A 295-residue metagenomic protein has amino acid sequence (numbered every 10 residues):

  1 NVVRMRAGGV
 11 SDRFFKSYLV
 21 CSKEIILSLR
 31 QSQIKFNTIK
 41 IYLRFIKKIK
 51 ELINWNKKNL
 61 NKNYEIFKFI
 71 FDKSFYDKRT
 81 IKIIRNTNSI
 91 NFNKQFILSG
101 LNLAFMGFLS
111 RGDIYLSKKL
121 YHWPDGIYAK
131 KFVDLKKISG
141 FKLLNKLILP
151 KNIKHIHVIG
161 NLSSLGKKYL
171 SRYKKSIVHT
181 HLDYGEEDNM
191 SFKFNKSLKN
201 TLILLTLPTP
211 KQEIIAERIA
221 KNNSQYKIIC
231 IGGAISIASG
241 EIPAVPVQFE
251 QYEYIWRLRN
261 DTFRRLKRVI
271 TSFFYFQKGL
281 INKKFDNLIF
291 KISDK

Functional and structural regions predicted by a protein language model:
V3, A129-K131, K211, I228 (+1 more regions): Short gly/pro/ser/thr-enriched loop/turn and capping motifs at secondary-structure boundaries
M5, F14-F36: Catalytic core of nucleotide-sugar-dependent glycosyltransferases
S32-N56, Y64, K131, V247-D294: A transmembrane-helix-recognition feature enriched in membrane-embedded lipid enzymes and envelope glyco-/phospholipid
N59-I138, K142: N-terminal nucleotide/polyanion-binding subdomain common to many enzyme families
H122-P124, S176-L182, S224-G232: Short hydrophobic/aromatic-enriched beta-strand-loop microsegments
I127-F194, L198-K199: Conserved beta-alpha
D188-K227: A contiguous pocket-lining binding segment that forms or flanks enzyme active sites
Y226-R259: Short, flexible loop segments at boundaries between secondary-structure elements
